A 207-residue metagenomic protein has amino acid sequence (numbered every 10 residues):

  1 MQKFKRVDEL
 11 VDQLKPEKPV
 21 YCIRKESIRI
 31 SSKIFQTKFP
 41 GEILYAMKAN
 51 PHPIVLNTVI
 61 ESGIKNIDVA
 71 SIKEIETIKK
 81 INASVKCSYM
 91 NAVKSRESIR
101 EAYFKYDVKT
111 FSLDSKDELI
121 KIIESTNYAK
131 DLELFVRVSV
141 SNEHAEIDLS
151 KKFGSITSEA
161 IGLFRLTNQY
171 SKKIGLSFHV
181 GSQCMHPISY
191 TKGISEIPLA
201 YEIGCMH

Functional and structural regions predicted by a protein language model:
M1-T110, K116-L132, N168-K172: A charged N-terminal "starter" segment
A46, D114, E133-S139, S177-H179: Short beta-strand segments
V93-R96, L113-K116, F153-S158, T191: Short, amphipathic alpha-helical segments
V93-S95, K116-L119, S139-E143, G181-Q183: Short acidic/polar capping segments at secondary-structure boundaries
V140-H207: Active-site loop/helix belt of alpha/beta enzymes
